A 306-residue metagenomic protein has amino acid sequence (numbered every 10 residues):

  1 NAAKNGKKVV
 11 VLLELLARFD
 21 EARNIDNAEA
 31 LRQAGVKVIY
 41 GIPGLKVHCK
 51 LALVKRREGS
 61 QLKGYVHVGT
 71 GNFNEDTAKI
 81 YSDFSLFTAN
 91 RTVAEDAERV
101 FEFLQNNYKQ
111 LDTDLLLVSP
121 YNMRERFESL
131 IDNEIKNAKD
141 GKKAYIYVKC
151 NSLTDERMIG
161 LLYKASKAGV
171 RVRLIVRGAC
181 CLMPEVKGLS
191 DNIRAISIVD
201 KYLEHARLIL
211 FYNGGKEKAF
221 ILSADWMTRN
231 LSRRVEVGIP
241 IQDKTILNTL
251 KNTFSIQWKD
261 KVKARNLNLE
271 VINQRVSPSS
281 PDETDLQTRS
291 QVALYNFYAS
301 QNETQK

Functional and structural regions predicted by a protein language model:
N5-A78, F87-A94, P120-K306: PLD/PLD-like phosphodiesterase catalytic module centered on the HKD motif
T92-L111, E125-S129: Short, compositionally biased "basic patch" segments
N107-L116, G141: Gly-rich Lys/Arg/Thr-decorated short loops/hinges at beta-loop-alpha junctions or inter-strand turns that position
